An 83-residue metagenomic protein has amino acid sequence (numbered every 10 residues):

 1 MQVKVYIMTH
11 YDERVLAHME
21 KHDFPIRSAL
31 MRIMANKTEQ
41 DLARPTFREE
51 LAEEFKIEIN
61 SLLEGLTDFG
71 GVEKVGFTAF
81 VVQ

Functional and structural regions predicted by a protein language model:
M1-T46, E50-L51: Amphipathic, interface-forming alpha-helical segments with heptad-repeat character
T38-Q83: Amphipathic, coiled-coil-like alpha-helical scaffolding segments used for oligomerization/assembly
